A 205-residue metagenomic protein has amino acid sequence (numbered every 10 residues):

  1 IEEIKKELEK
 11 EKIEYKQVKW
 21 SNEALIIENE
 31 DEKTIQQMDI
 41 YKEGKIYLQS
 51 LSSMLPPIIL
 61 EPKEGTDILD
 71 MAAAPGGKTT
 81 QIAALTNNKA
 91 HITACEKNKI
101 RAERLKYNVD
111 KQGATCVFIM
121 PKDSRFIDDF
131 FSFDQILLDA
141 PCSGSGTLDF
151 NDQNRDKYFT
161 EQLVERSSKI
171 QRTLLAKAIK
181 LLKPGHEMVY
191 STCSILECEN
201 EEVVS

Functional and structural regions predicted by a protein language model:
I1-S205: S-adenosylmethionine
